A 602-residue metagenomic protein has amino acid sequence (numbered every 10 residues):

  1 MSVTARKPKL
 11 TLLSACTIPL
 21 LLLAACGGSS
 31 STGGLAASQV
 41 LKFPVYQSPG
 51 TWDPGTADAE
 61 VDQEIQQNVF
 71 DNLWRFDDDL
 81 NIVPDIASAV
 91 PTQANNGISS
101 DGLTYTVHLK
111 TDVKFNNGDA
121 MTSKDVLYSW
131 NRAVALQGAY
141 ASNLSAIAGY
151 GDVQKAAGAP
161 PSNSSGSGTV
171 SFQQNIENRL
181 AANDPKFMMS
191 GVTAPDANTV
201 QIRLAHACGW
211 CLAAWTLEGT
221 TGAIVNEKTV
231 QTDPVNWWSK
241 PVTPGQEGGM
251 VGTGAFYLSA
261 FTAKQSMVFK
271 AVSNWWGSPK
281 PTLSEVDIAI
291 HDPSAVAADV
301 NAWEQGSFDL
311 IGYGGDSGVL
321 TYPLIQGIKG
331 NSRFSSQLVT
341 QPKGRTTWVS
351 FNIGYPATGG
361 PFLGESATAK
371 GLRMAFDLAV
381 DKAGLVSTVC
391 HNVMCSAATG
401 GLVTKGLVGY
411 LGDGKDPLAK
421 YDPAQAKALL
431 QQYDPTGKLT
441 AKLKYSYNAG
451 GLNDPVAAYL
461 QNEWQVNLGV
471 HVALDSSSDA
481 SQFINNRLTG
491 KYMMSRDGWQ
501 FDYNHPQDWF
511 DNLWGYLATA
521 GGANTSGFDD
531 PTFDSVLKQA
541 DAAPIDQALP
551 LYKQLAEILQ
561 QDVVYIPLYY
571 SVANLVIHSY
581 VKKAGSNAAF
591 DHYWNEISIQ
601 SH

Functional and structural regions predicted by a protein language model:
K42, M121-N131, A197-A207, G254-A255 (+5 more regions): Alpha-helical secondary-structure segments
P44-I98, V251: N-terminal lobe/hinge region of extracytoplasmic solute-binding protein
D125-L127, R132-T232: Surface-exposed binding/hinge segments that line and control ligand-binding clefts or catalytic entry sites
Q174, K186-M188, N198, L204-D287: Gly/Pro-rich hinge or "lid" segments in bacterial periplasmic/extracellular proteins
T243-E247, S273-I325: Ligand-site clamp/hinge motif
S335, K370-M374, L378, V386-V389 (+5 more regions): Extracytoplasmic/peripheral linker and loop segments enriched in polar/acidic and small residues with frequent Thr/Pro
S396-Y433, A449-P455: Structural transition elements
L575-H602: Long beta-strand-rich cores associated with HINT superfamily self-processing modules
